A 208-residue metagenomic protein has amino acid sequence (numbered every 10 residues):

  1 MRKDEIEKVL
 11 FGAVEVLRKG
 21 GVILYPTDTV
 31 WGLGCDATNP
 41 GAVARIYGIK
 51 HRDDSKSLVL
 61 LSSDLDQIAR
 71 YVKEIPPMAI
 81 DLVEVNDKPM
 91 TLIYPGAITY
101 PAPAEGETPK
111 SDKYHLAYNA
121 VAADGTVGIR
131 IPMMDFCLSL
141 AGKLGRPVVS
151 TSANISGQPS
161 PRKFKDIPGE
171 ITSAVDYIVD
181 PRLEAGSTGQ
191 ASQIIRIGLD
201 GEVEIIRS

Functional and structural regions predicted by a protein language model:
M1-S208: Active-site-adjacent structural elements in enzyme catalytic cores
